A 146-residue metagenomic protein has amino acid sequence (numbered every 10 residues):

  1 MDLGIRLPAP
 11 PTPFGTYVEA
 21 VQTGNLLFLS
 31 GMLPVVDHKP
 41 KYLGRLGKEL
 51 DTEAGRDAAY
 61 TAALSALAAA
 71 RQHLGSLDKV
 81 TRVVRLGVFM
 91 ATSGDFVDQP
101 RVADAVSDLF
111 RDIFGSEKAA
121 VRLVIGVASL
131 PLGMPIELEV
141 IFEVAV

Functional and structural regions predicted by a protein language model:
M1-V146: Short, polar/acidic, helix-capping and beta-turn segments at strand->helix junctions that line the mouths
